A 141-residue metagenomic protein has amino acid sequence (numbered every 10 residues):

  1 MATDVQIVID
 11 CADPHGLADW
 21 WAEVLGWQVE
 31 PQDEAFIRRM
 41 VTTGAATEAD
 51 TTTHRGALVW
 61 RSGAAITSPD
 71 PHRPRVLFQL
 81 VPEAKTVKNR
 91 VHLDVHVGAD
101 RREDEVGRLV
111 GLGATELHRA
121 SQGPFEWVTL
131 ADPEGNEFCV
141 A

Functional and structural regions predicted by a protein language model:
A2-I9, E23-L25, P31-Q32, V41-A46 (+4 more regions): Vicinal oxygen chelate
A12-E23: Hydrophobic ligand-binding cavity/cleft-lining segments
G16-L17, D100-V106: Short, conserved charged micro-motifs
F36-I37: Conserved loop-to-helix junction within protein kinase catalytic domains, corresponding to the end of the activation
